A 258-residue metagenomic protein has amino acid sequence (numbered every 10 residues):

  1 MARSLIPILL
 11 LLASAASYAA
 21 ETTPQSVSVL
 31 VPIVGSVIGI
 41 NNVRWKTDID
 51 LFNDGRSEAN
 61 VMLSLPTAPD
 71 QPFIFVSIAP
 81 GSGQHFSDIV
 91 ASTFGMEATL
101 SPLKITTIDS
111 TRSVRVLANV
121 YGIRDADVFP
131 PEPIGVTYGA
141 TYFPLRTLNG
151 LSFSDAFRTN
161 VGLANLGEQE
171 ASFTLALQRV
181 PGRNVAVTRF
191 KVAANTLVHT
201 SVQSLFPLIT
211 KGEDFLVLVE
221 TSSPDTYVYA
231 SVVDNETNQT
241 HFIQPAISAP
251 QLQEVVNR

Functional and structural regions predicted by a protein language model:
M1-S4: Positively charged n-region of N-terminal signal peptides that target proteins for export
I6-I8: Short hydrophobic transmembrane-like helices used for membrane targeting/insertion
L10-A19: Hydrophobic h-region of N-terminal signal peptides that target proteins for export in Gram-negative bacteria
Y18-R258: Gly/Pro-rich, tryptophan- and cysteine-flecked surface segments typical of secreted/extracellular proteins
